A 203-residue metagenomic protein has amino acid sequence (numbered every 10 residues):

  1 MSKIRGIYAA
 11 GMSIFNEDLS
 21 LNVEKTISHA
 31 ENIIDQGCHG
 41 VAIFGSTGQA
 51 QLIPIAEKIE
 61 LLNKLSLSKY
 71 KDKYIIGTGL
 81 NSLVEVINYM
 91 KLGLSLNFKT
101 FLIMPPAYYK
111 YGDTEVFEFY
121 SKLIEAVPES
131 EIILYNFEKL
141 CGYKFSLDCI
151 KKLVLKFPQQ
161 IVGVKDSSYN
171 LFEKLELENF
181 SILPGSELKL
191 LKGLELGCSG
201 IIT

Functional and structural regions predicted by a protein language model:
S2-K144, I150, I161: Active-site beta->alpha loop and helix N-cap motifs at the rims of alpha/beta catalytic domains
I124-S130, F137-T203: Catalytic alpha/beta core domains of metabolic enzymes, predominantly
